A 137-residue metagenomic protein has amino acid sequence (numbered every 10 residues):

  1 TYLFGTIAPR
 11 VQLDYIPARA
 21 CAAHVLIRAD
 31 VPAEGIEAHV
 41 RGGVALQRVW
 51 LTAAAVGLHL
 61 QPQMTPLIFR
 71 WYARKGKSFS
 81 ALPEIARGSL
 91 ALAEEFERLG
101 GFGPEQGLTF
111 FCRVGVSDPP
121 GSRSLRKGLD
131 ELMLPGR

Functional and structural regions predicted by a protein language model:
T1-R137: Acidic, surface-exposed loops and disordered segments
